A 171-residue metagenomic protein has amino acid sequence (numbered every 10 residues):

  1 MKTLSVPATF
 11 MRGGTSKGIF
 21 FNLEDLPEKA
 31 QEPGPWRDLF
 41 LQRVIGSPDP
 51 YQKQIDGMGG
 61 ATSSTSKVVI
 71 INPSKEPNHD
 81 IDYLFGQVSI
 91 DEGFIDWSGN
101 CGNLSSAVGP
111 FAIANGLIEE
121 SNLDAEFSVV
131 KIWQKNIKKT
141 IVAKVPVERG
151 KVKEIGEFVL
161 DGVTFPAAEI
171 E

Functional and structural regions predicted by a protein language model:
M1-E171: A glycine-rich beta-to-alpha transition motif near the start of alpha/beta enzyme domains, typified by
